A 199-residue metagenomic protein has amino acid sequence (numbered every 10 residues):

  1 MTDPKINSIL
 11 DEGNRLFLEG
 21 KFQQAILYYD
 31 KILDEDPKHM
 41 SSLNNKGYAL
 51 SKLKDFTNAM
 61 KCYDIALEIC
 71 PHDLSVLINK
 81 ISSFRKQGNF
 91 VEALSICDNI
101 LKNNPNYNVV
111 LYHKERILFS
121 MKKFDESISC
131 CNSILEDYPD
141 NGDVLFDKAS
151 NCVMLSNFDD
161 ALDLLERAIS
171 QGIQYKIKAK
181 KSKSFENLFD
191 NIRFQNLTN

Functional and structural regions predicted by a protein language model:
N7, S41, S75, V109 (+2 more regions): Start-of-helix register in tetratricopeptide repeats
E35, I69, N103, D137-Y138 (+1 more regions): Structural marker of alpha-solenoid helical repeat scaffolds
N45, N79, H113, D147 (+1 more regions): Canonical tetratricopeptide repeat
